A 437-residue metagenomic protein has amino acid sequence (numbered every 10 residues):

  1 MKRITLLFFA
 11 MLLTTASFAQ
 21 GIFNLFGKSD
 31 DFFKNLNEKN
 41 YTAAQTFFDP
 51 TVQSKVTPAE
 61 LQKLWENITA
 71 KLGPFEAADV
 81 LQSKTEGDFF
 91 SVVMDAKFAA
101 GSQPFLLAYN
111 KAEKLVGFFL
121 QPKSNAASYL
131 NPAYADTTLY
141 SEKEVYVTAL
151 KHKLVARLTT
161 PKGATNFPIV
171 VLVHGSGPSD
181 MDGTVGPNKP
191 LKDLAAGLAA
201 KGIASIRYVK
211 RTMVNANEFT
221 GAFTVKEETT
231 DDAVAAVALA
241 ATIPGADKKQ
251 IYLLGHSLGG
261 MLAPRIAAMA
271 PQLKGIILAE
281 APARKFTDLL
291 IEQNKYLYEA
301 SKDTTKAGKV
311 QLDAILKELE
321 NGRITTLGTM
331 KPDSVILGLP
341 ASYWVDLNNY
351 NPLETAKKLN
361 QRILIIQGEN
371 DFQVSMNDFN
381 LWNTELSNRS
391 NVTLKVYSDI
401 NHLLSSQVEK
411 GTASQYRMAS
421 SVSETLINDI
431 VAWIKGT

Functional and structural regions predicted by a protein language model:
F26-G27, T42-G87: Short solvent-exposed beta->alpha transition segments
N125-T165: N-terminal cap/lid segment of alpha/beta-hydrolase-fold proteins
N166-G175: Short beta-strand element of the alpha/beta-hydrolase
F223-P244: Alpha/beta-hydrolase active-site loop
L239-L297: Primarily recognizes the serine-hydrolase "nucleophile elbow" in alpha/beta-hydrolase and SGNH/GDSL folds
I277-K358: Accessory cap/linker subdomain of secreted extracellular hydrolases
L359, I365-Q367: Short beta-strand/loop motif that positions the catalytic acidic residue of the alpha/beta-hydrolase fold
I400-L403, E409-T437: Catalytic active-site module of serine/aspartate enzymes centered on a nucleophile-bearing elbow/loop
